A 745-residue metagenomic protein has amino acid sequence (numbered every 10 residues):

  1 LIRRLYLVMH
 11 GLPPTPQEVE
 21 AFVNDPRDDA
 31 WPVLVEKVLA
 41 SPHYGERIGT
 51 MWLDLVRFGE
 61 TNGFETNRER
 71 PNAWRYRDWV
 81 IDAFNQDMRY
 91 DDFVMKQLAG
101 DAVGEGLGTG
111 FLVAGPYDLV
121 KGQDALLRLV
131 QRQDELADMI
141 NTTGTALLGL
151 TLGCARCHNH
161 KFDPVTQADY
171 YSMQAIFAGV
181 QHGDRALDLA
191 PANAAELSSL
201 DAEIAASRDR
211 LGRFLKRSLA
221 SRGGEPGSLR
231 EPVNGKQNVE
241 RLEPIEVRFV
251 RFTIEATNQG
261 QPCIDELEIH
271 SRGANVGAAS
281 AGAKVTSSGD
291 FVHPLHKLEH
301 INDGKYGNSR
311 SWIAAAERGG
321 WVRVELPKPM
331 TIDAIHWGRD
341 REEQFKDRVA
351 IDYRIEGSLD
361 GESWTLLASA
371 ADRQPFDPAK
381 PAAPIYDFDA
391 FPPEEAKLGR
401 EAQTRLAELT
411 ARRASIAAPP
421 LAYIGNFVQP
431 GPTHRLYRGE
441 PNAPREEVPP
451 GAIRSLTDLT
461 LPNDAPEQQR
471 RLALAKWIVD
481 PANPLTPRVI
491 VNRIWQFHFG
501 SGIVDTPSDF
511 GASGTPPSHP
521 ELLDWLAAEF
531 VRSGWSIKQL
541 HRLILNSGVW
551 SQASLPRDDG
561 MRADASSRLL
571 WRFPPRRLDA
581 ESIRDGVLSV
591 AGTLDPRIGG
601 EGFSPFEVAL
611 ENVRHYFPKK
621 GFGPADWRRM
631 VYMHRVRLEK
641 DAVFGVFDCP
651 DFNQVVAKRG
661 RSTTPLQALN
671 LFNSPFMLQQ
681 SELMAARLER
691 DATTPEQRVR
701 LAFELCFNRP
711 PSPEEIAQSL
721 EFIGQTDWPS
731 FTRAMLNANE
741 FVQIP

Functional and structural regions predicted by a protein language model:
L1-H10, H158: Mature N-terminal segment immediately following signal peptide/propeptide cleavage in secreted/periplasmic
L1-R3, P13-H43, G59-Q97, A102 (+8 more regions): Primarily short, surface-exposed interaction patches in extracytoplasmic proteins
G104-A202, F644: Sequence context surrounding c-type heme c attachment/ligation sites in exported
L200-R248, A256-I332, D340-D347, E362-S363 (+2 more regions): Disordered, acidic Ser/Thr/Pro-rich linker "stalks" and the adjacent N-terminal cap of the next globular domain
Y353-I355: Short beta-strand elements bearing conserved aromatic residues within extracellular beta-rich modules
